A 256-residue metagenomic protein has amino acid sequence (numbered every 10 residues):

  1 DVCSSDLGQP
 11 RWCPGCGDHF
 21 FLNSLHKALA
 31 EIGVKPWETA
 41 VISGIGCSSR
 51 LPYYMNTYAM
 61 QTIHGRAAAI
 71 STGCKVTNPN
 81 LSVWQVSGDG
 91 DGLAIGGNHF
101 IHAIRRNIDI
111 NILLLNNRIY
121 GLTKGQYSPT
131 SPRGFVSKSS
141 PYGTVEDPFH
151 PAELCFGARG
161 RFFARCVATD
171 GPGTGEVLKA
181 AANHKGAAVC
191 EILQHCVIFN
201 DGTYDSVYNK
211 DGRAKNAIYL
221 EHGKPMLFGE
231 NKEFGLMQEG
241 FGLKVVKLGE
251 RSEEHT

Functional and structural regions predicted by a protein language model:
V2-S4: Short, small-residue-biased leader/transition segments that mark boundaries at the very start of proteins
D6-I63: Active-site diphosphate/adenylate-binding microenvironment
L7-G8, I198-E254: Flexible, low-complexity linker and terminal segments
G8, K35-T39, T77-V83, R105-N111 (+3 more regions): Short coil/turn connectors at secondary-structure junctions
I45-G121, G175: Thiamine diphosphate
Y58-A59, A103, S128-P132, A181 (+1 more regions): Short, hinge-like loop/turn segments at secondary-structure boundaries
S128-N183: Conserved thiamine diphosphate
R161-Y219: ATP/pyrophosphate-binding catalytic subdomain of soluble kinases
